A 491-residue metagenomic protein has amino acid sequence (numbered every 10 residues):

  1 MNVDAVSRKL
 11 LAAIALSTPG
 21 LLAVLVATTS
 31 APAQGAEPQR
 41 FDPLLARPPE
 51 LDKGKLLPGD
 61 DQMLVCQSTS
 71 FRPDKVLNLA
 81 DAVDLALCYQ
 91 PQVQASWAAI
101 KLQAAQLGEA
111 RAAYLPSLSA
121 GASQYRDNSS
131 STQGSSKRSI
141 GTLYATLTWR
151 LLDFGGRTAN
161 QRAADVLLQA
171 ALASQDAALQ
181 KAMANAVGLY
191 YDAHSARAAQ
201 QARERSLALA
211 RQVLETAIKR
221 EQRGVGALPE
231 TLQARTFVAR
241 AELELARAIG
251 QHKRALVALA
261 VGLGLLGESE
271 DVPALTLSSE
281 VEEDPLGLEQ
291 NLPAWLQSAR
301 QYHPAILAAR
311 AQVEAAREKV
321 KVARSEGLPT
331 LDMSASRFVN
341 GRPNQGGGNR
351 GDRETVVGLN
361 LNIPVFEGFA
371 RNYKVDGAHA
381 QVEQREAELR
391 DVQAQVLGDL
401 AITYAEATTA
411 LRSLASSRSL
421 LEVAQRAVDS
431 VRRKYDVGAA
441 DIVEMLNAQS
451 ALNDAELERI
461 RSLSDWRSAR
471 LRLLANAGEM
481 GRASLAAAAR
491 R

Functional and structural regions predicted by a protein language model:
M1-L85, I249-Q297, A475-R491: Terminal intrinsically disordered/low-complexity segments used for targeting and assembly
L64-K75, G121-W149, T276-E289, K321 (+2 more regions): Small/polar, glycine/serine/threonine/aspartate-rich low-complexity segments that form flexible
D84-Q94, K101-S117, A145-A163, A173-Q180 (+6 more regions): A glycine-/polar-enriched beta->alpha junction
A95-A110, A178, A182-R205, Q212-L214 (+7 more regions): Amphipathic alpha-helical coiled-coil segments
A99, G134-S139, A159-L167, R342: "Short basic amphipathic alpha-helical interaction patches in structured regions
L102, I140-T142, G188, Q233 (+1 more regions): Transmembrane beta-barrel architecture of outer-membrane proteins
V166, A173, A177-S298, T403-E406 (+2 more regions): Periplasmic alpha-helical coiled-coil/stalk elements that build and connect Gram-negative outer-membrane
A248, P304, A311, S462: Metallo-beta-lactamase
